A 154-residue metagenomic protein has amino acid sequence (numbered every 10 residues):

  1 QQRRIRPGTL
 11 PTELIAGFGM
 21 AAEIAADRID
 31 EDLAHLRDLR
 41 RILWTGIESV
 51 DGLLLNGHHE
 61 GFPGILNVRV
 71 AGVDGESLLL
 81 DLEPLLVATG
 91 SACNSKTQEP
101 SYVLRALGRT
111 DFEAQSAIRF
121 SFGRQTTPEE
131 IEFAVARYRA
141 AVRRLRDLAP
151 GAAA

Functional and structural regions predicted by a protein language model:
Q1-A25, D32-L39: PLP-dependent aminotransferase class I/II
P7, D32, N67-V68, A92 (+1 more regions): Glycine- and other small-residue-rich loops at beta-strand/loop junctions that grip anionic moieties
L14, P100-A154: PLP-dependent enzyme catalytic core of the Aspartate aminotransferase-like
A22-I29, I47, D51, L86 (+3 more regions): Structural signal for hydrophobic packing residues in well-ordered secondary-structure cores of soluble enzyme domains
A26-L78: Conserved PLP-dependent catalytic core of the aminotransferase class-I/II
L66-R119: Conserved C-terminal alpha-helix-loop-beta "cap" of PLP-dependent enzymes that closes/shapes the active-site mouth
